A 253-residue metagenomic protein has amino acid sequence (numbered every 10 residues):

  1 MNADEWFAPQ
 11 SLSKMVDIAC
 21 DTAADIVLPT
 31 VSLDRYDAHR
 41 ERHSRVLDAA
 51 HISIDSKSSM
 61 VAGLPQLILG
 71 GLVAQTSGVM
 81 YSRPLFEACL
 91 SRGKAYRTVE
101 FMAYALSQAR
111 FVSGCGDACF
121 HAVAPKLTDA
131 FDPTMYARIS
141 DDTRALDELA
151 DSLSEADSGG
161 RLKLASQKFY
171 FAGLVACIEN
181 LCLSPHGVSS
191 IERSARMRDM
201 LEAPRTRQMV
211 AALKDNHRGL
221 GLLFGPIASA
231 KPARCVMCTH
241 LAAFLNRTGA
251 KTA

Functional and structural regions predicted by a protein language model:
M1-A3: Catalytic metal- and UDP-sugar-binding loop of GT-A-like glycosyltransferases, i.e., residues flanking the conserved
E5, A23-A24, L183-A253: Membrane-interface aromatic/basic loop that binds lipid-linked glycans or pyrophosphate carriers, typified by
E5-C115, A122-M135: Donor-binding/catalytic cores of nucleotide-activated saccharide and glycerol-phosphate transferases/polymerases
S59-L64, R161, R196, Q208: Exposed alpha-helical structural elements
Q75, S140-T143, K168: Alpha-helix N-cap/helix-start motif at coil-to-helix transitions, marked by capping-box chemistry
D117-K126, F131-S158, A176, N180-T206: Catalytic core of nucleotide-sugar-dependent glycosyltransferases
G160-E179: Amphipathic alpha-helical protein-interaction segments enriched in hydrophobic
